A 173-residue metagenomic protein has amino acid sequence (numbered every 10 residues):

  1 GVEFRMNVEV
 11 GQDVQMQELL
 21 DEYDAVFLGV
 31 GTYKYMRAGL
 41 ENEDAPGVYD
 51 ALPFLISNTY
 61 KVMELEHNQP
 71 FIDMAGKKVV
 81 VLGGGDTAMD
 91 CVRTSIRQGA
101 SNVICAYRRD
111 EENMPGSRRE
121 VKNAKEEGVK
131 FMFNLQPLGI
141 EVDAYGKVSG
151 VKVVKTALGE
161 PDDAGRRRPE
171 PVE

Functional and structural regions predicted by a protein language model:
G1-M36, V62-P70, R97-E173: A Rossmann-like FAD-binding core segment of flavoenzymes
V2-R5, Y35-Q98: Glycine-rich dinucleotide-binding loop and its adjacent helix/turn
